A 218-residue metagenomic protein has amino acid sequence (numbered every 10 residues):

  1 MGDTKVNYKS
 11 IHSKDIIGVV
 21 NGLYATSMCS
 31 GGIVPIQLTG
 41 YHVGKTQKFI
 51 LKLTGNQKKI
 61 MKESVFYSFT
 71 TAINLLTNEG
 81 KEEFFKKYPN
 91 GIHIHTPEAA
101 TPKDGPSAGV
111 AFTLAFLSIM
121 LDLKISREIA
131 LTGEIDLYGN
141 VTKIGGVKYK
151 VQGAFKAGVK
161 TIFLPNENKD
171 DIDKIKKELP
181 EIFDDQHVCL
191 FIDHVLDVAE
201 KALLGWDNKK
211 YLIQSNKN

Functional and structural regions predicted by a protein language model:
G2-N218: Peripheral, non-AAA+ core regions of ATP-driven protein-machinery
